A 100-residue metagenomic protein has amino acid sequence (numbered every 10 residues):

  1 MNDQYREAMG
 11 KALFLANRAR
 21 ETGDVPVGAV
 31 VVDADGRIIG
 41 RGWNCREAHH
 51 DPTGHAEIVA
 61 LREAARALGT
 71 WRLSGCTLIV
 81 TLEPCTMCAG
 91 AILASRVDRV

Functional and structural regions predicted by a protein language model:
M1-T22: Short, basic/aromatic recognition patches
G10, G40-V100: Zn2+-dependent cytidine deaminase-like catalytic core
G23-V27, S74: Short, basic and Ser/Thr-rich N-terminal targeting/leader segments
V27-G36: Short beta-strand scaffold segments in enzyme catalytic cores
